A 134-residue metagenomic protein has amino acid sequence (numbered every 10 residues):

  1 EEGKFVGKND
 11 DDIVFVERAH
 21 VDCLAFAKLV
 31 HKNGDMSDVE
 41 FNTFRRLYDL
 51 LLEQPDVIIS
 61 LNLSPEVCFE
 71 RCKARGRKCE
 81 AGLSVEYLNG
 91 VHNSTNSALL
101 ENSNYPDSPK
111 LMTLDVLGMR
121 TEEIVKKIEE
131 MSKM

Functional and structural regions predicted by a protein language model:
E1-S37, I59: A basic- and aromatic-enriched beta-loop-alpha substructure that forms the phosphate/nucleotide- and DNA/RNA-contacting
E2-F5, N9, L47-L50, N102: Short, flexible, glycine/charge-rich loop motifs used to bind or transfer phosphoryl groups or to couple energy/partner
N9, E53, P109: Structured loop/turn residues at beta-strand edges in well-structured enzyme cores
I13, F44, I58-I59, V116 (+2 more regions): Weak global preference for isoleucine
E17, I58-N62, L111-T113: Short beta-strand segments at enzyme active-site cores
H20-C23, S64-E66, G118-R120: Short, solvent-exposed loop/turn segments at secondary-structure junctions
A25-S94: A glycine- and Lys/Arg-enriched "phosphate-lid" helix/loop adjacent to the NTP-binding pocket of small-molecule kinases
F69-M134: NTP-dependent small-molecule kinase module
